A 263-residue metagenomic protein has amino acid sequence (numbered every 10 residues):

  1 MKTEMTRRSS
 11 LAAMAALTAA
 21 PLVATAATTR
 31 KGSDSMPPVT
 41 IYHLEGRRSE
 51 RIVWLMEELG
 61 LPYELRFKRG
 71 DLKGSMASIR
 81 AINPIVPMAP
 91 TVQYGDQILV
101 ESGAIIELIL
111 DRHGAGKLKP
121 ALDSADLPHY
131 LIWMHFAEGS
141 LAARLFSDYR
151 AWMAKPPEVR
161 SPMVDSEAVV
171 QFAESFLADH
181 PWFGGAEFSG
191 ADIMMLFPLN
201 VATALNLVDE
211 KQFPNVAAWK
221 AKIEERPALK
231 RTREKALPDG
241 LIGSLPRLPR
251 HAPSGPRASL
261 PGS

Functional and structural regions predicted by a protein language model:
M1-L17: N-terminal secretory signal peptides and thylakoid transit peptides that target proteins across membranes
T3, L22-P37: C-terminal segment of N-terminal export signals and the immediately downstream linker at the start of the mature
R7-R8, M76, L127, M163 (+1 more regions): Short, structured helix-loop boundary elements
K31-R160, G262: GST-like domain detector, emphasizing the conserved glutathione-binding G-site in the N-terminal thioredoxin-like
R69-L72, A191, L237: Conserved beta-strand edge residues that scaffold enzyme active sites
W133-E225: GST-like fold's C-terminal all-alpha helical module
R226, R231-T232: A late-sequence structural motif
A236-S263: Acidic/histidine-enriched, glycine/proline-rich intrinsically disordered or flexible terminal extensions
